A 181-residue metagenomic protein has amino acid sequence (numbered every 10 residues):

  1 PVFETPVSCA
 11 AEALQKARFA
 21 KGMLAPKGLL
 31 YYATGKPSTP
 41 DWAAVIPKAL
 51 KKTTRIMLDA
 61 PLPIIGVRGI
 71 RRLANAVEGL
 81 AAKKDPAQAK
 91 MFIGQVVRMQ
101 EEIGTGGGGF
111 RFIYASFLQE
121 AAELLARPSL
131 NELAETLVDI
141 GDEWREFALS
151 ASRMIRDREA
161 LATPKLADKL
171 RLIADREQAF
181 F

Functional and structural regions predicted by a protein language model:
V2-G106, F117, L124: Noncatalytic regulatory segments and standalone regulatory/sensor domains
R98-F181: Charged, long alpha-helical assembly modules
